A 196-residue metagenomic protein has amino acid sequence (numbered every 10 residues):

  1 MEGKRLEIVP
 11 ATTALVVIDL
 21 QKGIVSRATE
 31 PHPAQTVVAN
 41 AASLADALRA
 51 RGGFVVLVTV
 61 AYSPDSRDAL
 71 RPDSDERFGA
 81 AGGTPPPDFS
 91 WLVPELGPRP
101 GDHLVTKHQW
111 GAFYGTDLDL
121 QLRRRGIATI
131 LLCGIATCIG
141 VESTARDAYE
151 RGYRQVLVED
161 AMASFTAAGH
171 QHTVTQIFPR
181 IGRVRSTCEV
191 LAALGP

Functional and structural regions predicted by a protein language model:
M1-R99, H103, A193-P196: Active-site acidic carboxylates
A50-G53, G126, G152: Glycine-centered short loops/turns at secondary-structure junctions
P86-G134: Internal catalytic-core helix/loop-beta-alpha segment that presents or stabilizes conserved functional determinants
L131-G134, R154-A167: A short glycine-rich beta-strand->turn/loop micro-motif centered on a GG-aromatic cluster
T137-T144: Short glycine/serine/threonine-rich phosphate/pyrophosphate-binding segments that cradle anionic phosphate groups
F165-F178: Active-site-proximal loop->helix
I181-P196: A charged, well-structured terminal subsegment
